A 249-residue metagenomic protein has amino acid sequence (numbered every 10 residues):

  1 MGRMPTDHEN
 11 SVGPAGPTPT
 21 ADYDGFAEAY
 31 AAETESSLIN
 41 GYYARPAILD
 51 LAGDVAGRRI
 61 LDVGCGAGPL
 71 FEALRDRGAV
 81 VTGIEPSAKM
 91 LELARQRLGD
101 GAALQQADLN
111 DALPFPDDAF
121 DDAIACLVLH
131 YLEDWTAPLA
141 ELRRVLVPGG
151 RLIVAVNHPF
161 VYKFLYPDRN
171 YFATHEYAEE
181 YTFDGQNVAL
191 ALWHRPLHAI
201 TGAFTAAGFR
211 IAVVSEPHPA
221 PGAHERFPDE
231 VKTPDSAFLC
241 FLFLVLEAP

Functional and structural regions predicted by a protein language model:
G2-A56, P69, A73, M90-L93 (+2 more regions): Conserved class I S-adenosyl-L-methionine
L61-V63, A67-D111: Class I SAM-dependent methyltransferase SAM/SAH-binding core
L113-D122: A short acidic, Gly/Pro-enriched loop at the edge of an enzyme's catalytic core that lines a small-molecule cofactor
D121-W135: A short SAM/SAH-binding and catalytic strip from SAM-dependent methyltransferases
T136-R151: A short glycine-rich, Lys/Arg-flanked "PGG" loop and its adjoining helix->strand segment in the class I
R151-Y181: Conserved class I S-adenosyl-L-methionine
V156, F160, G185-H198: Acceptor-substrate binding/catalytic loop of class I
A191-V214: Short alpha-helix
